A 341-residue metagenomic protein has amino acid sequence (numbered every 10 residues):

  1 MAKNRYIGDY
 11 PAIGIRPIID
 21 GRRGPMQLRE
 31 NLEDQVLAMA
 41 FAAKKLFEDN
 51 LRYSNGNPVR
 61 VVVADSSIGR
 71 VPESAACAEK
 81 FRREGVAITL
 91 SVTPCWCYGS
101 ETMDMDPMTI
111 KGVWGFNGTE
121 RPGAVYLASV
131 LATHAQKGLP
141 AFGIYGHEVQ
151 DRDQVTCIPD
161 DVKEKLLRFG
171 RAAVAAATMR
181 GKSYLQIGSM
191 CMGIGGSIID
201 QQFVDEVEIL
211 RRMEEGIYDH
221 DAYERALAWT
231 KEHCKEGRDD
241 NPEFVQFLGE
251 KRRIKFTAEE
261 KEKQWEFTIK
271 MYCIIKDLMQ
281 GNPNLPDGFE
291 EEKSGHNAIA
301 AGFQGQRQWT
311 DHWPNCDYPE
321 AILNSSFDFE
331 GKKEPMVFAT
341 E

Functional and structural regions predicted by a protein language model:
M1-E341: An N-terminal assembly and electron-transfer interface module characteristic of large anaerobic redox and radical
